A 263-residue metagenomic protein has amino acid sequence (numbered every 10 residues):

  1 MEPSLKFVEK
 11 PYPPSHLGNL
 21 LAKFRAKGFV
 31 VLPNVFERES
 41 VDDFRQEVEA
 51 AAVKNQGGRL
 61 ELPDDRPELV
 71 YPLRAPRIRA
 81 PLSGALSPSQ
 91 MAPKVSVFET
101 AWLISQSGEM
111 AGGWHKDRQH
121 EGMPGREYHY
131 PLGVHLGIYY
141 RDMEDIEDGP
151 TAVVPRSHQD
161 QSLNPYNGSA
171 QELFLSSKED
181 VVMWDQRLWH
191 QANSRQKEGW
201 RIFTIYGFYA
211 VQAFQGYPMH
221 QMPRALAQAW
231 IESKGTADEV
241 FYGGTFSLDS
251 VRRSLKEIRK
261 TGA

Functional and structural regions predicted by a protein language model:
E2, F7, P81, L188 (+1 more regions): Non-heme Fe(II)/2-oxoglutarate
E2-K27, L32-G122: Non-heme Fe(II)-dependent double-stranded beta-helix
F36-R38, W102-I104, Q119, M143-D145 (+3 more regions): Short, solvent-exposed loop/turn segments at secondary-structure junctions
R66-Y71, S169-Q171, Q191-N193: Active-site rim elements
E99-W102, L136-I138, T204-F208: A structural signal for short, well-ordered beta-strand segments
G108-L175, F214-M222: Catalytic core of non-heme Fe(II) oxygenases with the double-stranded beta-helix
V134, D180, I202: Residue-level detector of short, conserved catalytic/binding motifs and their immediate flanks
S176-H190: Conserved metal-binding segment of the jelly-roll/cupin
